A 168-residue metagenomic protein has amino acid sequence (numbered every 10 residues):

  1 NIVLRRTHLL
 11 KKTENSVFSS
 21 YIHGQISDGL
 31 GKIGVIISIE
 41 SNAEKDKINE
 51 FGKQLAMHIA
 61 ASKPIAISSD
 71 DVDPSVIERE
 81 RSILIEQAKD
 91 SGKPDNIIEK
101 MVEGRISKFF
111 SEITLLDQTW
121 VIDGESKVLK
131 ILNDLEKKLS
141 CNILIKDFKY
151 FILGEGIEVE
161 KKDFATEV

Functional and structural regions predicted by a protein language model:
N1-V168: N-terminal assembly/interaction segments in proteins that build large macromolecular machines
